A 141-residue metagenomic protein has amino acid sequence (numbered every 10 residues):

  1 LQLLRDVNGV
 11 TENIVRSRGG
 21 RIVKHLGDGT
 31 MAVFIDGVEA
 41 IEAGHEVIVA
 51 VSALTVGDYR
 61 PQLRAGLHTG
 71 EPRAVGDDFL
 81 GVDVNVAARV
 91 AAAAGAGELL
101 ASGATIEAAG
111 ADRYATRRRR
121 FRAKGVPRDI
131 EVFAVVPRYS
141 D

Functional and structural regions predicted by a protein language model:
L1-A43, A50: Catalytic NTP-binding/metal-coordinating core of nucleotidyl cyclase/transferase enzymes
T11, G27, L67, V90 (+1 more regions): Residue-level signature of catalytic and energy-coupling elements of molecular machines, predominantly ATP/GTP-dependent
S52-Y59: Active-site phosphate-binding and catalytic loops of NTP-dependent enzymes
R60-R73: A short glycine-enriched loop-to-beta-strand structural element that forms part of the catalytic core of nucleotide
A74-G95: Catalytic-core segments of nucleotide cyclases and related cyclic-nucleotide turnover enzymes
A96-D141: Cytosolic regulatory/linker segments at or just downstream of nucleotide-handling modules in signal-transduction
